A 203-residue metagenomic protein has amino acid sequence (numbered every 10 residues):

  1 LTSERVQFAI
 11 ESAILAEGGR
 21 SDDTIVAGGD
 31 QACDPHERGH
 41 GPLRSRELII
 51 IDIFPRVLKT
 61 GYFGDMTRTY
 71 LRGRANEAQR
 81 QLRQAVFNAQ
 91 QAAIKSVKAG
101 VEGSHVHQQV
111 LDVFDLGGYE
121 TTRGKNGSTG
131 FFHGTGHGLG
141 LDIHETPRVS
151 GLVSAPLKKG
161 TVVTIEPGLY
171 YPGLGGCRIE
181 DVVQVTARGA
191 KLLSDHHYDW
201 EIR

Functional and structural regions predicted by a protein language model:
L1-R203: Active-site neighborhoods and metal-handling regions in enzymes and metal-associated proteins
